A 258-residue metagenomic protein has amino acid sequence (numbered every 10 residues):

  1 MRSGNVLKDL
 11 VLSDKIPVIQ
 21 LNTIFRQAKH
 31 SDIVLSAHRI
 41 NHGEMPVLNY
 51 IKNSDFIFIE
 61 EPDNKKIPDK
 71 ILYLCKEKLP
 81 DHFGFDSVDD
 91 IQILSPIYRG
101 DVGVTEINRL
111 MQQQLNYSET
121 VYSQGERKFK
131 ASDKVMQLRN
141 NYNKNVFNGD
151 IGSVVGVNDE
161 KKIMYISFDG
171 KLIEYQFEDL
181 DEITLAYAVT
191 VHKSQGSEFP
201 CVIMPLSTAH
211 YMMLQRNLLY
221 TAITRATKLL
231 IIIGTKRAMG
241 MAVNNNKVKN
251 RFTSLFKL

Functional and structural regions predicted by a protein language model:
M1-V135, N141-N143: Conserved helicase motor core of P-loop NTPases
H30, D86, N145-F147, S197 (+1 more regions): Short coil/turn motifs at beta-sheet boundaries
V34, Y50, G84, T120 (+5 more regions): A generic "cationic amphipathic patch" detector
K66, N143-N145, I173-E174, M212: Short, surface-exposed beta-strand/loop "edge" segments at domain boundaries and coil↔beta transitions
K128, N145-N148, H192: Residue-level "contact hotspot" at macromolecular interaction interfaces
D150-L258: C-terminal accessory regions
